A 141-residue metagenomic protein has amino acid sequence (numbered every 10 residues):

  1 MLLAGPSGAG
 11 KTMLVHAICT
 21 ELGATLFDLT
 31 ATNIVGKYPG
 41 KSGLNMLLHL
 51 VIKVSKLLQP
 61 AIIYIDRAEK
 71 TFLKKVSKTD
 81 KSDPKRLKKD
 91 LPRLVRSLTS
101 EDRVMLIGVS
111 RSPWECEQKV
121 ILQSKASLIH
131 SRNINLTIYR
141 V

Functional and structural regions predicted by a protein language model:
M1-V141: Walker A/P-loop NTP-binding motif of AAA+ ATPase domains
